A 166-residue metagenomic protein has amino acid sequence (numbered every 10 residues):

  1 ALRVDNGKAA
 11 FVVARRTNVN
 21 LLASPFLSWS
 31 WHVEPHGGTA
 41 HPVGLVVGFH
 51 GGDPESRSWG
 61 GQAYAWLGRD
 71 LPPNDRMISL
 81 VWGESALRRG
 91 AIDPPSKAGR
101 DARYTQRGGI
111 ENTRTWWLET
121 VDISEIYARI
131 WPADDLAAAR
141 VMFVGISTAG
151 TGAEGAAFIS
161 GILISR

Functional and structural regions predicted by a protein language model:
A1-V12: Short carbohydrate-recognition loop motifs
R16-L27, I110-T113, A137-A138: Extracellular/lumenal carbohydrate-interaction signature centered on repeated Trp-anchored short motifs
A23-P35, M142-T148: A short beta-strand element within beta-rich, extracytoplasmic domains of secreted/secretory-pathway proteins
S30-H36, H50, S124: Solvent-exposed strand-to-loop "edge" motifs in beta-rich extracellular domains
G37-H50, E55-R57: Beta-strand acidic-aromatic groove motif in beta-rich domains, primarily in extracellular
V43-L45, K97-G109, T113-A156: Extracellular beta-strand ligand-recognition surfaces/modules
G52-G99: Extracellular/luminal beta-rich ligand-recognition and adhesion surfaces characterized by aromatic-Gly/Pro-enriched
V144, S160-I164: Extracellular beta-strand elements of beta-rich domains used for carbohydrate recognition/degradation or cell-matrix
